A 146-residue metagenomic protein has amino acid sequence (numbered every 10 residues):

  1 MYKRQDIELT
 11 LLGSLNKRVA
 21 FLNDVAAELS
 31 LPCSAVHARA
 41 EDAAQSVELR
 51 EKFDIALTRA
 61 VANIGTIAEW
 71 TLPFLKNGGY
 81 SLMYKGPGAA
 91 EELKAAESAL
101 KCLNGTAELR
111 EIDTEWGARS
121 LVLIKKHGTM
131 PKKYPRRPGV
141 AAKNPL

Functional and structural regions predicted by a protein language model:
M1-Y2: Conserved small/polar residues in nucleotide/adenosyl-binding loops
D6-L146: S-adenosylmethionine
